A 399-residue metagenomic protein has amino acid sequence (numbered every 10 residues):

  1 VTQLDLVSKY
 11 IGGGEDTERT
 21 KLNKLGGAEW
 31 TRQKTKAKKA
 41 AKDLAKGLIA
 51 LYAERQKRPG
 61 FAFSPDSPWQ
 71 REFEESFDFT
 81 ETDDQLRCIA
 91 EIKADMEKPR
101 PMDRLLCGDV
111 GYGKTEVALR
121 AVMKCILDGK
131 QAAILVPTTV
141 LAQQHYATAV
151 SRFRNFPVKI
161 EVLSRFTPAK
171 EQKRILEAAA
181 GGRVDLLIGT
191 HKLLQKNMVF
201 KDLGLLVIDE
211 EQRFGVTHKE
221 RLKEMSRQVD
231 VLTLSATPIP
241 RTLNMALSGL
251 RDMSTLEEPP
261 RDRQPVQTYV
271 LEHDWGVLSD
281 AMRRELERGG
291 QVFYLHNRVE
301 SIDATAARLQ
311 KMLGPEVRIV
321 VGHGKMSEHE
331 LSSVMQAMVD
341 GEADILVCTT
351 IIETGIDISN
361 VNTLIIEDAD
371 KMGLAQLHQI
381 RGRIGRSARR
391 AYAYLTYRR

Functional and structural regions predicted by a protein language model:
V1-D84: Upstream accessory/linker segments immediately N-terminal to the RecA-like ATPase cores of bacterial MutS and a subset
K57-F61, F77-F79, R87-A90, E97-R399: Inter-lobe coupling/hinge segments of SF2-like helicase ATPases
